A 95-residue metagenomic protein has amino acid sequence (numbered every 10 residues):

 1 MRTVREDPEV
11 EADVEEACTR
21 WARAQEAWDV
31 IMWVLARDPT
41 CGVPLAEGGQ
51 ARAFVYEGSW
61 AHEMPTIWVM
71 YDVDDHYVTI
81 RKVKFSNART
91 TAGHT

Functional and structural regions predicted by a protein language model:
M1-M32: Arg/Lys-rich, positively charged N-terminal/basic patches that mediate binding to nucleic acids
M1-R2, G42, H94-T95: An acidic, glycine-rich, mixed-charge low-complexity segment common to nucleic-acid enzymes
E11-D13, G42, N87-T90: A broad, structure-centric signal for solvent-exposed, well-ordered loop/edge residues that line or flank functional
A24-Q25, G42, Y77-I80: Internal amphipathic alpha-helical segments of the cytochrome P450 catalytic fold
W33-E63: A short, surface-exposed loop/turn module that caps and links secondary-structure elements
E57-T95: Enriched for short, Lys/Arg-rich terminal
